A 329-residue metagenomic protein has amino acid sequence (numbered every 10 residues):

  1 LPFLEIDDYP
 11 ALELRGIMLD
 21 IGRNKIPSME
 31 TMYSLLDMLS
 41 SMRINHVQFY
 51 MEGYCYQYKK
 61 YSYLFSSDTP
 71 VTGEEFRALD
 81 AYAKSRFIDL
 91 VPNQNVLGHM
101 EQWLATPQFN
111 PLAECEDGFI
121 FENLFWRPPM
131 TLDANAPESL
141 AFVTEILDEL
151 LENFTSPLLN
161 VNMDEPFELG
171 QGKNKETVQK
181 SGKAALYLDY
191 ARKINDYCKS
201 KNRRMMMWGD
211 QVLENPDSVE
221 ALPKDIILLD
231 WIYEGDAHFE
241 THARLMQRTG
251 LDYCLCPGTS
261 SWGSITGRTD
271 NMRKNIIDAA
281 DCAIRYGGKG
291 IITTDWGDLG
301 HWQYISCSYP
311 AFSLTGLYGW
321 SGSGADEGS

Functional and structural regions predicted by a protein language model:
L1-L186, K193, Y197, M206 (+4 more regions): Feature activates predominantly on carbohydrate-active enzymes
D37, A78-A81, F87, A136-E152 (+3 more regions): Substrate-binding groove of N-acetylhexosamine-processing glycoside hydrolases
